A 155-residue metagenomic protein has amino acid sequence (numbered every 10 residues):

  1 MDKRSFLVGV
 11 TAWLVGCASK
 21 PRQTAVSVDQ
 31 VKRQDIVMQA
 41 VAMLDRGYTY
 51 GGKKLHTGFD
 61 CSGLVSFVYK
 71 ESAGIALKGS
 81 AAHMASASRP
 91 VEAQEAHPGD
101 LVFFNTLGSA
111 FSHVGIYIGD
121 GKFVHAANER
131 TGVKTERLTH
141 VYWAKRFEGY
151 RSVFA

Functional and structural regions predicted by a protein language model:
D2-V8: N-terminal export leaders
T11-A18: Hydrophobic h-region of N-terminal signal peptides that target proteins for export in Gram-negative bacteria
A18-V31, I75, P90-V91, N105 (+2 more regions): Aromatic- and glycine-rich peptidoglycan recognition patches
K20-T49: Post-signal peptide N-terminal segment of mature Sec-exported envelope proteins
R33-V37, V41, S62-S66, A96 (+1 more regions): Extracytoplasmic/secreted envelope proteins and their assembly/folding machinery, especially bacterial periplasmic
A42, K70-E71, I116: Solvent-exposed polar/charged
R46-P98: Catalytic cysteine-centered active-site loop
